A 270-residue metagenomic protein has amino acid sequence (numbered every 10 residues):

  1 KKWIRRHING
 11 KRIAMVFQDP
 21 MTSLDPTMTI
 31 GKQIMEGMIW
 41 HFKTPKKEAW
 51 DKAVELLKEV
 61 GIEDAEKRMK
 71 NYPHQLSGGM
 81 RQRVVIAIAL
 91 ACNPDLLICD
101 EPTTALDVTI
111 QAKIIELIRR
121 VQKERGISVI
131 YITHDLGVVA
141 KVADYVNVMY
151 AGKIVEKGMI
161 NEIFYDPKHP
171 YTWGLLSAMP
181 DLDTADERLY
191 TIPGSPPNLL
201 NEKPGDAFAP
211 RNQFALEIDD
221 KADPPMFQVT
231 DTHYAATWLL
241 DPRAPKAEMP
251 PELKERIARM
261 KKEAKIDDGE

Functional and structural regions predicted by a protein language model:
K1-A14, W40, E162-P167, L199-K203: ABC ATPase NBD coupling module
K1-R5, K32-E48, K58-E59, G158: ABC-type ATPase nucleotide-binding domains, specifically the catalytic core motifs of the NBD
E48-K67, L176: Conserved ABC ATPase "signature" region
E63, M159-A264: Short catalytic/signature loops enriched in Gly
N71-L76, M80: Conserved ABC ATPase signature
A91-D95: A short, proline-enriched helix->beta-strand linker immediately N-terminal to the Walker B motif in ABC-type P-loop
I98-P102, L106-R188: P-loop NTP-binding/switch modules centered on Walker-like glycine-rich loops
